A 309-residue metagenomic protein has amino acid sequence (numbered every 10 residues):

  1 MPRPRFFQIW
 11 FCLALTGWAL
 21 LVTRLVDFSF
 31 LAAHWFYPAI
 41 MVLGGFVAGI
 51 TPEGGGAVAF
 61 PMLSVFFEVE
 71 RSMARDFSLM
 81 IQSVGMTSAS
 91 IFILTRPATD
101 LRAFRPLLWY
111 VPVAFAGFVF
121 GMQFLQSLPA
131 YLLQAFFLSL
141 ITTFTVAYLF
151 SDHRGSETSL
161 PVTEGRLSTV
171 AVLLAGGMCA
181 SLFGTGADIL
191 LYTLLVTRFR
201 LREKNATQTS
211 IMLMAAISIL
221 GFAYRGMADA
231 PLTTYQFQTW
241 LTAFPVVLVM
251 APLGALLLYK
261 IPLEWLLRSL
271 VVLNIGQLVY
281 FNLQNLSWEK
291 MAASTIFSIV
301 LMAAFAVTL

Functional and structural regions predicted by a protein language model:
M1-G44, S64-F66, R71, T95-M178 (+2 more regions): Juxtamembrane transmembrane-helix boundary motif
F46-A57, C179-D188: Short helix-coil transition sites and intra-membrane helix breaks within transmembrane domains of multi-pass
A48, G85, A89, A114 (+4 more regions): Residue-level signal for conserved functional micro-sites within the alpha-helical transmembrane segments of Major
A59-M73, L190-N205: Interfacial segments of multi-pass membrane proteins
V69-M80, L101-P106, R200-I211: Membrane-interface alpha-helices at helix entry/exit sites of multi-pass transporters
F77-F92: Transmembrane alpha-helices of multi-pass small-molecule transport proteins
I81, Q208-Y224: Hydrophobic alpha-helical transmembrane segments of multi-pass integral membrane proteins, especially transporters
S83-T87, T142-T145, A215-I219, I275-L278: Small-residue-rich packing faces within the transmembrane alpha-helices of Major Facilitator Superfamily
